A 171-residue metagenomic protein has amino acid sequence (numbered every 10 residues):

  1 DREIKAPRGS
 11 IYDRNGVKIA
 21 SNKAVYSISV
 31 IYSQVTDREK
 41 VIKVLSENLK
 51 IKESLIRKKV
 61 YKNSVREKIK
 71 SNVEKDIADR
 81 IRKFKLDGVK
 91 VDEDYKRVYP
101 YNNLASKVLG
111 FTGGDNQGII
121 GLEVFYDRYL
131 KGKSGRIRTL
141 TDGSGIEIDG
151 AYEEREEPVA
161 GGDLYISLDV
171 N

Functional and structural regions predicted by a protein language model:
D1, P158-N171: Active-site loop and adjoining helix of the penicillin-binding protein/serine DD-peptidase-beta-lactamase fold
E3-P7, S134: Short, small/polar residue-rich loop motifs at catalytic or cofactor-binding pockets
G9-I11: Generic short beta-strand
I19-A20, I148: Generic structural signal for well-ordered beta-strand positions
K23-S33: Well-structured core secondary-structure elements of compact alpha/beta domains
T36-I42: Short, conserved charged micro-motifs
K43-E47, Y61-G162: Small/polar-residue-rich segments within soluble enzyme cores
